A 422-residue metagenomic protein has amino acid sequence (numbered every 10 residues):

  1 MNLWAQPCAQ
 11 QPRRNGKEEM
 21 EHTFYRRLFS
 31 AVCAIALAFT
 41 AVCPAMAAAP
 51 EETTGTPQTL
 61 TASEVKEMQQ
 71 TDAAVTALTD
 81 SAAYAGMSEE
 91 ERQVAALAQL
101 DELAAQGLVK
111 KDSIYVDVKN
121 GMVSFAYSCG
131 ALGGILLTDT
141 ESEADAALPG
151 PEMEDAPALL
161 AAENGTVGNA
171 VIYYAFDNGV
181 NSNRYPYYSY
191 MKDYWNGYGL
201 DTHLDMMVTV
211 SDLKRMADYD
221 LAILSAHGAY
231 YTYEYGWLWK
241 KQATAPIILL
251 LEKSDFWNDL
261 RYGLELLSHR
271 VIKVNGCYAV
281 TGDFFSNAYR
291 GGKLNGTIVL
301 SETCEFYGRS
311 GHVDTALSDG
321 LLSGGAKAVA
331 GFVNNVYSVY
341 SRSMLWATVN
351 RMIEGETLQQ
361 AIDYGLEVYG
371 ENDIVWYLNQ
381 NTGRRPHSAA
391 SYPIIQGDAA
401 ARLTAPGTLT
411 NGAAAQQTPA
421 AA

Functional and structural regions predicted by a protein language model:
L3, P7-E19: Short, Lys/Arg-enriched N-terminal segments with co-localized hydrophobic residues within the first ~10-30 amino acids
V32-T40: Bacterial N-terminal signal peptides
F39-T53: Sec-dependent signal peptide cleavage junction
G55-G107: Short Lys/Arg-enriched alpha/beta "domain-start" segment
E64, Q69-Q70, A74, T79 (+2 more regions): A domain-level signal for caspase-like cysteine endopeptidase catalytic cores and their zymogen-processing architecture
E102-N169, G308: Structured catalytic cores of large enzymes
Y231-A328: Cysteine protease catalytic core and zymogen-processing segment of caspase-like enzymes
I298-Q417: Active-site-proximal C-terminal subdomain of hydrolase catalytic domains
